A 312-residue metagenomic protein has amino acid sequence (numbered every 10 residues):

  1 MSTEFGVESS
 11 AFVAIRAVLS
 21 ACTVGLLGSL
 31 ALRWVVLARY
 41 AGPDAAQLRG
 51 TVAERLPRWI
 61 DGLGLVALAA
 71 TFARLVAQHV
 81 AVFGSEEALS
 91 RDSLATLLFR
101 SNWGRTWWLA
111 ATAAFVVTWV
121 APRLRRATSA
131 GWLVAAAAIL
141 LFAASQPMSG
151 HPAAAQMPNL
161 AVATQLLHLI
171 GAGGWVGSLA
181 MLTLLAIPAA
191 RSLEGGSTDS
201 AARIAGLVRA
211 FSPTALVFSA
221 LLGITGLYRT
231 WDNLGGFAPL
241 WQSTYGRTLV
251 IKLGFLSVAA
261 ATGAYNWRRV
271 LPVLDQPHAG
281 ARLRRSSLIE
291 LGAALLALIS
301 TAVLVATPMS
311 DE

Functional and structural regions predicted by a protein language model:
M1-E312: Polytopic transmembrane helical bundles with strong interfacial aromatic enrichment
